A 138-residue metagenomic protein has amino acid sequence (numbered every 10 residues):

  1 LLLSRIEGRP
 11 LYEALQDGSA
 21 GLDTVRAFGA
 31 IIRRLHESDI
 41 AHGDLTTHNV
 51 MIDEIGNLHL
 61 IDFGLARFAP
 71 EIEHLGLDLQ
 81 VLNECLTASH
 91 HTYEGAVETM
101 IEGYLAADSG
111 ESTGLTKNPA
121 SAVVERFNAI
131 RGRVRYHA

Functional and structural regions predicted by a protein language model:
L1-V25: Conserved structural core of kinase catalytic domains
I6, T46, G64: Anionic group-transfer/hydrolysis microenvironments
L15, D44, E54, R67-A69: Activation segment
I32-I40: Protein kinase catalytic-loop region centered on the HRD/HxD motif
I40-T47: Catalytic-loop of the protein kinase fold
N49-L60: Conserved protein kinase catalytic/activation segment
H59, F63-A138: C-lobe/activation-segment region of protein kinase-like
